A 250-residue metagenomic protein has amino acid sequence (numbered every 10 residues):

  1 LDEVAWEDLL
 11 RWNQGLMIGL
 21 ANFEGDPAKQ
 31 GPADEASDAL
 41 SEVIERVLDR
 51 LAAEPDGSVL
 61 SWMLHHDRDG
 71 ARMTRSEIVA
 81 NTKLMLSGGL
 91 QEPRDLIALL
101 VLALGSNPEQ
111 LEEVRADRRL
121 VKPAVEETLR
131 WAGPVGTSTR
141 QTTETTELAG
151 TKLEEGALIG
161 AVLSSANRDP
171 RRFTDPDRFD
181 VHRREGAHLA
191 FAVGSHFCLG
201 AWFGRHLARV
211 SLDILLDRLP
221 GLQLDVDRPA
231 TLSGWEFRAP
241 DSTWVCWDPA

Functional and structural regions predicted by a protein language model:
L1-A250: Cytochrome P450
